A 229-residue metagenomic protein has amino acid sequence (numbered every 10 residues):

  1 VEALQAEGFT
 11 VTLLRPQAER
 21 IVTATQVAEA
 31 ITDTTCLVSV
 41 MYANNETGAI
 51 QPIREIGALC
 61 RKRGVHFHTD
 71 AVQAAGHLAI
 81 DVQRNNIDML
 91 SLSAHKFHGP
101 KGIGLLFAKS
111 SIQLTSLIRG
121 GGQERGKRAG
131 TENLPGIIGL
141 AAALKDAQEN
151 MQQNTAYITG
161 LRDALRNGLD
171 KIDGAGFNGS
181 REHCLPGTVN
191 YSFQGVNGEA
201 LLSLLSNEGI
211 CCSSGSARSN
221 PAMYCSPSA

Functional and structural regions predicted by a protein language model:
V1-A229: Pyridoxal 5′-phosphate
